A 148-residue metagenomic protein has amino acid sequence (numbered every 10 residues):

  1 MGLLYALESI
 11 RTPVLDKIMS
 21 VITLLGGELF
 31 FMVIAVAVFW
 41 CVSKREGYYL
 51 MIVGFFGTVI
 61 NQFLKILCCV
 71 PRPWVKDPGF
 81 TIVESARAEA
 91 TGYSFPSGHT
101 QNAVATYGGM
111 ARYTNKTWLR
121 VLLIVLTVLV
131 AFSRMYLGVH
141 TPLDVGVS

Functional and structural regions predicted by a protein language model:
M1-F31, N61-G92: N-terminal transmembrane-helix/juxtamembrane module of multi-pass inner/ER membrane proteins
T12, C41-K44, Y113-K116: Juxtamembrane helix-boundary/capping and inter-helix hinge elements in multi-pass membrane proteins
M19, I34-A35, Y48, T58 (+1 more regions): Membrane-embedded catalytic cores of phosphoryl/pyrophosphoryl-handling enzymes
T23-V42, H99: Hydrophobic alpha-helical transmembrane segments
K44-V53: Alpha-helical transmembrane segments and their helix-start/interface "positive-inside/aromatic belt" motifs in integral
